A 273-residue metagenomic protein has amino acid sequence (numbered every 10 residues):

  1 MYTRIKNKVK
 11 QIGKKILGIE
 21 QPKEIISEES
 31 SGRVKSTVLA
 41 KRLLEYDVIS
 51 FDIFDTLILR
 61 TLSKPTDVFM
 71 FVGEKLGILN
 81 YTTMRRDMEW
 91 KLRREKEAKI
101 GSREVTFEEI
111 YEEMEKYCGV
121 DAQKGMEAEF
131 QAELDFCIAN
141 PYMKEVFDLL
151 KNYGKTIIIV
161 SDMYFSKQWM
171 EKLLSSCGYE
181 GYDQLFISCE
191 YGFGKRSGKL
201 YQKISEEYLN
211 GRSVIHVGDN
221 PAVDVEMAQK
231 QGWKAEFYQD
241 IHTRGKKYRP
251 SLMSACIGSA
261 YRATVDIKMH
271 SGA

Functional and structural regions predicted by a protein language model:
M1-S30: Membrane-proximal basic amphipathic "stem/tether" segments
G32, I100-I159: Short, acidic loop-to-helix structural element flanking the phosphoryl-transfer center in phosphate-processing enzymes
V38-R86: Active-site neighborhood of HAD-like aspartate-dependent phosphohydrolases
R85-E109: N-terminal accessory alpha/beta regions
K151-I158, M163-C189: Substrate-recognition/cap helix-loop segment adjacent to the acidic, metal-dependent catalytic center of Asp-based
R196-A222: Conserved Lys-Pro-Asp/Glu-containing loop-to-beta segment of HAD-superfamily phosphomonoesterases, centered on
V217, A222-P250: Acidic, Mg2+-coordinating phosphoryl-transfer loop and its flanking beta/alpha structural elements, shared across
I241-A273: Flexible inter-domain linker/hinge segments
